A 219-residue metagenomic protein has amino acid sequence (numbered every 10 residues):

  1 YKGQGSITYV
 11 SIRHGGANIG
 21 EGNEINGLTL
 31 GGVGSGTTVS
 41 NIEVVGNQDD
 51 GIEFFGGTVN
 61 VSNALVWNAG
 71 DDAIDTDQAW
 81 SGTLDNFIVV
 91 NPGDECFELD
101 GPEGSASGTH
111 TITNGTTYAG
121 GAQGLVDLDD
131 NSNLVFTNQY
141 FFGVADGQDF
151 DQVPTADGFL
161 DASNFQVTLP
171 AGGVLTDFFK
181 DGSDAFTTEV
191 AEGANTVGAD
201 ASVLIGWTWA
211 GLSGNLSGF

Functional and structural regions predicted by a protein language model:
Y1-F219: Extracellular beta-rich repeat passengers
